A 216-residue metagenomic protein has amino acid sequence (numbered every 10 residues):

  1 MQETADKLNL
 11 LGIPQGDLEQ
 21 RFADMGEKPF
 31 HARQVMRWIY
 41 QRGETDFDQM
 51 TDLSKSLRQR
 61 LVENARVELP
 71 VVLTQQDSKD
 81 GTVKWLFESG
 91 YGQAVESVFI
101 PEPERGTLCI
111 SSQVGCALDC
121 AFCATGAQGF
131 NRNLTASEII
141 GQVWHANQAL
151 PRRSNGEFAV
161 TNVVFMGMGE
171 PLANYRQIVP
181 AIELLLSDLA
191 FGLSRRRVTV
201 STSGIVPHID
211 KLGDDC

Functional and structural regions predicted by a protein language model:
M1-G106: Flexible, acidic/Gly-rich N-terminal and inter-domain linker regions that tether and position cofactor-handling modules
Q93-C216: Conserved Radical SAM active-site core
